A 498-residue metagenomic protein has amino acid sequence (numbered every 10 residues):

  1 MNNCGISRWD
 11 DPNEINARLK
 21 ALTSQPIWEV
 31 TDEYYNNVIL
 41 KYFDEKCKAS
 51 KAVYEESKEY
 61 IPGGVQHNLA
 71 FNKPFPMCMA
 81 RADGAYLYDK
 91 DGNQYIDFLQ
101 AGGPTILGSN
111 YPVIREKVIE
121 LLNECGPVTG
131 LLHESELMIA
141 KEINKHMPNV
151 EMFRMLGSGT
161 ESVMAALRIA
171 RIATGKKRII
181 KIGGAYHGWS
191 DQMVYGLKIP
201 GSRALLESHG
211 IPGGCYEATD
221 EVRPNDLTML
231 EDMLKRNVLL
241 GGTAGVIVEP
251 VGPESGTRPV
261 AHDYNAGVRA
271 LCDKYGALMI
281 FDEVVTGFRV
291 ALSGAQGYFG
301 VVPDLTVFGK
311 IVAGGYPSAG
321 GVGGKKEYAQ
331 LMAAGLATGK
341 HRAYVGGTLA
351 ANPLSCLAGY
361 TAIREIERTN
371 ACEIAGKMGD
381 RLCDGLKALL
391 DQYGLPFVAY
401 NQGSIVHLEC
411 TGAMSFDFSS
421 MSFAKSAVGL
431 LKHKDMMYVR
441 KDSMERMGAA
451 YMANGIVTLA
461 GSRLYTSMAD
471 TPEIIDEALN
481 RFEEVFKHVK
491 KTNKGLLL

Functional and structural regions predicted by a protein language model:
N2-L498: Conserved N-terminal phosphate-binding loop of PLP-dependent enzymes in the Aspartate aminotransferase
